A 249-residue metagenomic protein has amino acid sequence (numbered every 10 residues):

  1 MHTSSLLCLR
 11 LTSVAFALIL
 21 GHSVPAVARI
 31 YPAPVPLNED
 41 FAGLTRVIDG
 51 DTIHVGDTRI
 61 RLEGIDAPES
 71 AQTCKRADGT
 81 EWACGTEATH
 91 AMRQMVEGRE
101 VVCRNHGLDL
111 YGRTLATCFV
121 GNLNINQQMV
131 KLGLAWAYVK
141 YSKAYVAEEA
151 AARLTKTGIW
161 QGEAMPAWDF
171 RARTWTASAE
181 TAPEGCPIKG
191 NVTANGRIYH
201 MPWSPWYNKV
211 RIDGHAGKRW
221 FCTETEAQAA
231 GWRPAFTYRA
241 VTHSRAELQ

Functional and structural regions predicted by a protein language model:
H2-T12: Bacterial N-terminal signal peptides that target proteins for export
T12-H22: Bacterial N-terminal signal peptides
L20-Y31: Bacterial Sec-dependent signal peptides at the C-terminal "C-region" and cleavage site
V27-A28, A135-K143, L154-Q249: Mature, structured domains enriched in cysteine- and short glycine motifs
R29-Y138: Electropositive
L62, M129, A152, Y199-H200: Bulky hydrophobic/aromatic "packing anchor" residues in well-ordered structure
T86, H90, Q94, Q127 (+4 more regions): Solvent-exposed, polar/charged alpha-helical surfaces in well-ordered, non-transmembrane soluble domains, broadly
